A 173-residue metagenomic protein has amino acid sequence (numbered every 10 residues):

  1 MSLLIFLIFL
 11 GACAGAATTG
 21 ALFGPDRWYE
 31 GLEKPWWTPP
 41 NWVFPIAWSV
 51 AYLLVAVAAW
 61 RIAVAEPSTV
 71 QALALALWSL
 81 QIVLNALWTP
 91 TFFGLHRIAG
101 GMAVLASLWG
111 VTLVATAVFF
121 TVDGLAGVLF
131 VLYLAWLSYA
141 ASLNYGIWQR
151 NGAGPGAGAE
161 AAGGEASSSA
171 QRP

Functional and structural regions predicted by a protein language model:
M1-L22: N-terminal signal-anchor transmembrane alpha helix
M1-L7, V57-L73, A117-A126: Helix-coil boundary and interhelical linker segments in multi-pass alpha-helical membrane proteins
G24-P40, I147-P173: Cytosolic, membrane-interface loops and tails of multi-pass inner-membrane proteins
G31-W42, I46-S68: Membrane-helix boundary elements
W42-L53, H96-L108: Membrane-interface loop-to-helix entry segments
L53-T89, F93: Helix-adjacent hinge/juxtasegments
L75-W88, M102-A115, F130-L137: Hydrophobic alpha-helical segments of small multi-pass membrane proteins
F92-R97, L113-V128: Membrane-helix boundary connector in multi-pass membrane proteins
